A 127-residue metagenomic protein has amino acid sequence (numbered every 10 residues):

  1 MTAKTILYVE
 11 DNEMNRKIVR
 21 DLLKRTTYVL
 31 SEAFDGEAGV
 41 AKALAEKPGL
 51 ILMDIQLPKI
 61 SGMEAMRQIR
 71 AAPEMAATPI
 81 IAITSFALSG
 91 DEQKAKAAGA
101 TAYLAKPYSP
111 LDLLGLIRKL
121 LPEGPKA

Functional and structural regions predicted by a protein language model:
E10: Conserved acidic carboxylate
M14, D35-A38, S61-R67: Acidic catalytic/metal-coordinating carboxylates
K17-R25: Charged docking surfaces used in two-component/phosphorelay signaling
T27-F34, K42: Short hydrophobic/Thr-rich beta-strand motif most characteristic of the beta2 strand and flanking loop of CheY-like
E46-L52, L57: Active-site beta3 strand of CheY-like receiver
P58, A76, L88, P107: The feature encodes the CheY-like receiver
Y108-I117: C-terminal output helix
